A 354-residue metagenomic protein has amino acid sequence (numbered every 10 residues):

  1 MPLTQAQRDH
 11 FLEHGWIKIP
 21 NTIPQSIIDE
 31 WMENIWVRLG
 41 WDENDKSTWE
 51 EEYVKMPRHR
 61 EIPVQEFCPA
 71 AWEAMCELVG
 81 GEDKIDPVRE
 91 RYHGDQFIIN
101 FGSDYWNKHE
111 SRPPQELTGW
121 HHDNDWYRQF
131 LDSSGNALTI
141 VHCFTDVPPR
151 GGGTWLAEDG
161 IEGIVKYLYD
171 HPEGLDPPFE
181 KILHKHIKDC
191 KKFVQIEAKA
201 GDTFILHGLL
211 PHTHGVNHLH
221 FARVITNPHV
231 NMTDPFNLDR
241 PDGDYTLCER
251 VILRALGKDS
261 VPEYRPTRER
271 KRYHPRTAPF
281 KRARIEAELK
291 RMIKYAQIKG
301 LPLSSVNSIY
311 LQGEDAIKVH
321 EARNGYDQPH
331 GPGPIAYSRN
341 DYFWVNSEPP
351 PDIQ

Functional and structural regions predicted by a protein language model:
L3-H14, I23-A200, T213-F221, P228-P235 (+1 more regions): Non-heme Fe(II) oxygenase catalytic core, chiefly the N-lobe of the double-stranded beta-helix
T203, L209-Q354: Non-heme Fe(II)/2-oxoglutarate
